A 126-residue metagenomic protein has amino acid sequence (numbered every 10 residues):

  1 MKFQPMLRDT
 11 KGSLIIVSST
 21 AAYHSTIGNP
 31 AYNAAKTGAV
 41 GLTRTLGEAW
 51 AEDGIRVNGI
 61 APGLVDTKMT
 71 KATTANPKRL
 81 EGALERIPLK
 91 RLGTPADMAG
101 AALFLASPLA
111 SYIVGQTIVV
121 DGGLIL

Functional and structural regions predicted by a protein language model:
M1, R44: A short, exposed helix-loop element centered on a Lys and neighboring polar residues
P5, E48-E52, S111: Alpha-helical segment proximal to the catalytic Tyr-Lys
S19: Residue(s) in the substrate-gating loop at a strand-loop-helix junction that position the organic substrate next
Y23, V40, V57, A61-A72: Short, flexible catalytic-loop segment of classical short-chain dehydrogenase/reductase
H24-P30, E52-D53, K90, P108: Active-site loop immediately N-terminal to the catalytic Tyr-X3-Lys motif of short-chain dehydrogenase/reductase
A35, T43: Active-site helix of classical SDR
E52, L64-I87: A glycine/serine/threonine-rich, flexible loop-to-helix segment that serves as the NAD(P) cofactor-binding "lid"
G59, E81-L109, I113, G122: C-terminal helical subdomain
